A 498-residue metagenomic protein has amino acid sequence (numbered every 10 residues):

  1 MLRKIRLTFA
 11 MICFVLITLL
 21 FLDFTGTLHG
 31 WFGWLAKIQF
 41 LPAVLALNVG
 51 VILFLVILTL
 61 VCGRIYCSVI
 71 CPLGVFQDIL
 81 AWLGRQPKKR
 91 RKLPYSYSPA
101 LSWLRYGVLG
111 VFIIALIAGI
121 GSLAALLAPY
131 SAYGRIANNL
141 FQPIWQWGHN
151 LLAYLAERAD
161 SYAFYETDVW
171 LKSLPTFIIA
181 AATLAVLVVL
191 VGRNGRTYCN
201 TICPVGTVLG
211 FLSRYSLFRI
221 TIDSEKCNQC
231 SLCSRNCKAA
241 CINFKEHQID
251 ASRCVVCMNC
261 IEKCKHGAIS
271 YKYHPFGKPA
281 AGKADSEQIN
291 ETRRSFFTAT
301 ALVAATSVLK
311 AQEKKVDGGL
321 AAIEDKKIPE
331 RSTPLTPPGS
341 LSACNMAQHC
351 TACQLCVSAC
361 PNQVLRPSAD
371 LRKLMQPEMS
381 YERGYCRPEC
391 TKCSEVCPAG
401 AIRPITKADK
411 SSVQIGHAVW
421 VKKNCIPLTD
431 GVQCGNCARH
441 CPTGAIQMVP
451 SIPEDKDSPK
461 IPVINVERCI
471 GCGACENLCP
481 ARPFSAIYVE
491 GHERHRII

Functional and structural regions predicted by a protein language model:
M1-H247, S252-R253, N259-I498: Non-ligating segments of multi-cofactor redox enzymes
